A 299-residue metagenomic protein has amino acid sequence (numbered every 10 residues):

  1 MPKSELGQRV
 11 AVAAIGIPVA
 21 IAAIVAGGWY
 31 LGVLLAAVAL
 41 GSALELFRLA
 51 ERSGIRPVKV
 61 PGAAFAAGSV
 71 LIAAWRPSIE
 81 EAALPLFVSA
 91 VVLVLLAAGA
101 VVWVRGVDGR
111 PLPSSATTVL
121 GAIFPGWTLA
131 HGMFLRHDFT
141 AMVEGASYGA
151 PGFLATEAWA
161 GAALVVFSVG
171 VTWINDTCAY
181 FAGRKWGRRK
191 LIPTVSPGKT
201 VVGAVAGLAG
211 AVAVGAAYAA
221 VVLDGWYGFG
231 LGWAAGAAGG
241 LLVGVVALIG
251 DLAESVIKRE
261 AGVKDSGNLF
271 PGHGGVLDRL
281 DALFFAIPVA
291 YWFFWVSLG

Functional and structural regions predicted by a protein language model:
M1-L241: Membrane-embedded alpha-helical bundles of polytopic integral membrane proteins
A14-I15, G267, F284-F285: Hydrophobic alpha-helical transmembrane segments of integral membrane proteins, especially lipid-exposed positions
G183-K185, V256-A261, F284, P288-V289: Re-entrant/interfacial helical elements at transmembrane boundaries that shape and gate the permeation pathway
L242-A247: Transmembrane alpha-helix interface/packing and boundary motifs in multi-pass membrane proteins, characterized by
R259-A282: Interfacial loop-to-transmembrane junctions
W292-G299: Juxtamembrane boundary at the C-terminal end of a transmembrane helix
